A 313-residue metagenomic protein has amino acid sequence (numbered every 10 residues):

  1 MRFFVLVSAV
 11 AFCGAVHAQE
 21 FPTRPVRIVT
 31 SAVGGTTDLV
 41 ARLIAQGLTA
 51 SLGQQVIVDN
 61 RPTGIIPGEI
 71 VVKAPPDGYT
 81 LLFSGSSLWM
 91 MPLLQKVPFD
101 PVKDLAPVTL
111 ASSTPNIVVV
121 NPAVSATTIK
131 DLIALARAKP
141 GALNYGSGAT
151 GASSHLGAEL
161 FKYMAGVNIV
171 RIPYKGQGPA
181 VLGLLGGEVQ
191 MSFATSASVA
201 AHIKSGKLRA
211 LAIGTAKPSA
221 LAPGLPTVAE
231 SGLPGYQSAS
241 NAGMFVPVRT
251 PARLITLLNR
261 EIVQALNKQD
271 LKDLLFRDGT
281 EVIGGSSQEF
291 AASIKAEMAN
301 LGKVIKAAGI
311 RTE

Functional and structural regions predicted by a protein language model:
R2-F12: Bacterial N-terminal signal peptides
F12-A18: Sec/Tat signal peptide C-region and signal peptidase I cleavage site
A18-D104, A142-N144, G166-M191, T195 (+3 more regions): N-terminal (or domain-start) structured segment
T23-P25, Y163-M164, K204, E230 (+1 more regions): An extracytoplasmic/periplasmic, membrane-proximal ligand-sensing/linker region
V33-G35, S86, N121-A126, G148-A152 (+4 more regions): Short coil/turn segments
L48, K73-Y79, L93-P179, V228 (+1 more regions): Hinge/capping helix and adjacent helix->loop/strand transition within the periplasmic-binding protein
S87-K96, L160-M164, M191-L225, G302: A ligand-binding cleft/hinge motif common to bilobed small-molecule-binding domains
